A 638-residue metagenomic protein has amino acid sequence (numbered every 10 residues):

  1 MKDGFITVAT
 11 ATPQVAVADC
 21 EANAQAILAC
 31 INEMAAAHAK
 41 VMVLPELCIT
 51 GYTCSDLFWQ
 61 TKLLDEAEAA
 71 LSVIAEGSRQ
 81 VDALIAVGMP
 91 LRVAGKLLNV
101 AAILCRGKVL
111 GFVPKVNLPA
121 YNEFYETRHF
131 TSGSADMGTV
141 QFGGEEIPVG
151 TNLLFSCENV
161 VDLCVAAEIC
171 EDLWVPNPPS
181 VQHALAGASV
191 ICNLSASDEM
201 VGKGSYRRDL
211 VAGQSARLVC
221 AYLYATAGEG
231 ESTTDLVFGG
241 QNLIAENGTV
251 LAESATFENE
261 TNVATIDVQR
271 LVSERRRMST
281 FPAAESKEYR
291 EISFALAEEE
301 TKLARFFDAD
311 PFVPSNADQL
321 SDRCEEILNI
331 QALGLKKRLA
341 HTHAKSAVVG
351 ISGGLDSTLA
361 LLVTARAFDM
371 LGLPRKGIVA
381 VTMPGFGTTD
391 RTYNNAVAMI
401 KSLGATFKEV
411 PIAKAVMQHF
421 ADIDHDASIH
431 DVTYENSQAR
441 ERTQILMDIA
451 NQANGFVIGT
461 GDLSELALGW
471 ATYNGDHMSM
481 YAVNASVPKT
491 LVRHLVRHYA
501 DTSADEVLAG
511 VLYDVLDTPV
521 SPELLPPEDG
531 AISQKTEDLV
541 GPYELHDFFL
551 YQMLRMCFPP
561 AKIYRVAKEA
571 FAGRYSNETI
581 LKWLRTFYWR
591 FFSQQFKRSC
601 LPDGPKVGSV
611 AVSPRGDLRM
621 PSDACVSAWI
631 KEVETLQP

Functional and structural regions predicted by a protein language model:
M1-G350, R366-R375, F407: Enzyme catalytic cores with a strong preference for nitrogen-chemistry domains
N23, V161, C220, S232 (+4 more regions): ATP/NTP-dependent adenylation/nucleotidyl-transfer catalytic domains that generate, transfer, or process NMP-activated
